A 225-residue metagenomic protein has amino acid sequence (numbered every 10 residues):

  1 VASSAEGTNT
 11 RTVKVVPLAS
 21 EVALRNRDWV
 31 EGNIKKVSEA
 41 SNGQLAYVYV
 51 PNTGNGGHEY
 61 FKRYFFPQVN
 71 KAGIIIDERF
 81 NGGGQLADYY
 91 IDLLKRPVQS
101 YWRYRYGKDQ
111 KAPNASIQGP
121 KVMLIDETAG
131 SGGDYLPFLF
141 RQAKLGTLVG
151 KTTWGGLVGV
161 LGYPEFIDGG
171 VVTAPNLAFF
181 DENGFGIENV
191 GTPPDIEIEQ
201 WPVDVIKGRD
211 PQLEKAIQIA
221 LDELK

Functional and structural regions predicted by a protein language model:
V1-I167, V205-Q212, Q218-L224: Cleft-lining beta-strand/loop regions that shape enzyme active-site pockets
V16, Y49, V149, P175 (+2 more regions): Residues in well-ordered beta-strands of folded domains
K35, A129-S131, F166-E197: Metal-dependent DNA phosphodiester-chemistry modules and their immediately adjacent helices/loops in DNA-processing
Q200-D204: C-terminal or mid-to-C-terminal helical accessory/interaction module adjacent to the motor/catalytic core
